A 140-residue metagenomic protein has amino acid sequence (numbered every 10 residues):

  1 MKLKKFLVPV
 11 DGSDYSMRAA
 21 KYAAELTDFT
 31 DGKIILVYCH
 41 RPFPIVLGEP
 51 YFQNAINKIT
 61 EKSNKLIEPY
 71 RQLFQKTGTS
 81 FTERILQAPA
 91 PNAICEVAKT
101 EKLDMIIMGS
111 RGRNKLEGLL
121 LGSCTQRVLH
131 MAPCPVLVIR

Functional and structural regions predicted by a protein language model:
M1, Q72-I106: Structural beta-alpha unit
K2-P50, L73, T77: Small/aliphatic-rich secondary-structure junction motif
E25, E96-R140: Gly/Ser-rich helix-loop-strand patches that form or flank binding pockets for ribonucleotide-derived cofactors
I35, T82, L137: Conserved beta-strand positions in the Rossmann-like core of class I SAM-dependent methyltransferases
F43-P44, P91, K115: Generic structural signal for helix capping and beta-alpha/helix-loop junctions
Q53-K65: A short acidic, glycine-rich active-site loop that binds or catalyzes chemistry on phosphate/adenosine moieties
I67-R71: A conserved short alpha-helical segment within the catalytic HATPase_c
